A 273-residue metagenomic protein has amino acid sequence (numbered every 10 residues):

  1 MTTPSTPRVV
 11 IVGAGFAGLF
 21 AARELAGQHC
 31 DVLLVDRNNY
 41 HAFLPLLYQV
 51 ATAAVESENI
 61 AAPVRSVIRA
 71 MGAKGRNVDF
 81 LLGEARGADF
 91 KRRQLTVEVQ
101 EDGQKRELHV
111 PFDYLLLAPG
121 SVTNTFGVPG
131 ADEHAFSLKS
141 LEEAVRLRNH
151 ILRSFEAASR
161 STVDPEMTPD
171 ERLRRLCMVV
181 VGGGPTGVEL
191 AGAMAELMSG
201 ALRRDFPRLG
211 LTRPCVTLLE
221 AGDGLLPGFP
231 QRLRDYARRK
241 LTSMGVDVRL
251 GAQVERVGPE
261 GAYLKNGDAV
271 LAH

Functional and structural regions predicted by a protein language model:
T2-L82, M178, P185-F229: Beta1-alpha1 glycine-rich phosphate/pyrophosphate-binding loop at the start of Rossmann-like nucleotide-binding domains
T2-T6, V78-C177: FAD-binding core/adjacent interface of flavoenzyme oxidoreductases
V12, V110-G120, V254, A272-H273: Short hydrophobic core segments
M71-V97, A195-H273: A Rossmann-like FAD-binding core segment of flavoenzymes
E143, L147, R174, G187-L190 (+4 more regions): Internal, well-ordered alpha-helical segments in soluble enzyme and binding-protein domains
